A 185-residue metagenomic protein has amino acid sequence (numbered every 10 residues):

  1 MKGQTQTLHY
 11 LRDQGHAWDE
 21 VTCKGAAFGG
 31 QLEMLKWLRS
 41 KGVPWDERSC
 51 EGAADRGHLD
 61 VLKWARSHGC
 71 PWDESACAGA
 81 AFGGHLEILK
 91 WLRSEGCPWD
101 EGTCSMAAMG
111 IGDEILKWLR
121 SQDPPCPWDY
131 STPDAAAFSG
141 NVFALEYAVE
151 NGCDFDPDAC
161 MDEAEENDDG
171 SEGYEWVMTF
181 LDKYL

Functional and structural regions predicted by a protein language model:
M1-L185: Ankyrin repeat (ANK) tandem alpha-helical domains that serve as protein-protein interaction scaffolds, prominent
